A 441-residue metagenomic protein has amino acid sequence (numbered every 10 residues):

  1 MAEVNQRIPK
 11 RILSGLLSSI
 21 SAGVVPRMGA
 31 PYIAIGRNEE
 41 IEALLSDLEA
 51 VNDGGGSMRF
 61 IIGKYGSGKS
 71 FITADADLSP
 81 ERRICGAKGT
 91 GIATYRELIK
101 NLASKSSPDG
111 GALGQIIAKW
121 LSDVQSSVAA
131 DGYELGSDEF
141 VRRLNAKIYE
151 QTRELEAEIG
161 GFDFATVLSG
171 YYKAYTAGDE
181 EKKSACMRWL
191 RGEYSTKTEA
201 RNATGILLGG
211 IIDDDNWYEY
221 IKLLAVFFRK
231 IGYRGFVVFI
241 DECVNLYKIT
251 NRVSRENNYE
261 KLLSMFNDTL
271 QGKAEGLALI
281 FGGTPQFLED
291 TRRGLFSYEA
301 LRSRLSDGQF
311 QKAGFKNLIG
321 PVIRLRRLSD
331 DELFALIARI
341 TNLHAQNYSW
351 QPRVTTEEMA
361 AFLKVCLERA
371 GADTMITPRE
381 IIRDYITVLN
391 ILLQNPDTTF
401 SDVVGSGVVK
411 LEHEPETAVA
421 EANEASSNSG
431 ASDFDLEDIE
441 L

Functional and structural regions predicted by a protein language model:
M1-S57, A129, V141, T398-L441: A short, basic N-terminal segment
V4-R11, E180-T356: The catalytic "switch" region of P-loop NTPases
R37, S70, T377: Short, conserved phosphate/pyrophosphate- and ester-handling motifs at nucleotide-, phospho-/glycolipid
A43, D47, I72-A76, T90-N101 (+4 more regions): Alpha-helical scaffold elements adjacent to nucleotide-binding pockets in ATP/GTP-utilizing enzyme cores
I61: Hydrophobic anchor at the beta1->P-loop junction of P-loop NTPases
K64: P-loop (Walker A) phosphate-binding loop of NTP-binding proteins
S67-I231, L392-L393, I439: P-loop NTPase nucleotide-binding core
A165-W189, K312-K316, R326-L441: C-terminal alpha-helical "lid" subdomain
